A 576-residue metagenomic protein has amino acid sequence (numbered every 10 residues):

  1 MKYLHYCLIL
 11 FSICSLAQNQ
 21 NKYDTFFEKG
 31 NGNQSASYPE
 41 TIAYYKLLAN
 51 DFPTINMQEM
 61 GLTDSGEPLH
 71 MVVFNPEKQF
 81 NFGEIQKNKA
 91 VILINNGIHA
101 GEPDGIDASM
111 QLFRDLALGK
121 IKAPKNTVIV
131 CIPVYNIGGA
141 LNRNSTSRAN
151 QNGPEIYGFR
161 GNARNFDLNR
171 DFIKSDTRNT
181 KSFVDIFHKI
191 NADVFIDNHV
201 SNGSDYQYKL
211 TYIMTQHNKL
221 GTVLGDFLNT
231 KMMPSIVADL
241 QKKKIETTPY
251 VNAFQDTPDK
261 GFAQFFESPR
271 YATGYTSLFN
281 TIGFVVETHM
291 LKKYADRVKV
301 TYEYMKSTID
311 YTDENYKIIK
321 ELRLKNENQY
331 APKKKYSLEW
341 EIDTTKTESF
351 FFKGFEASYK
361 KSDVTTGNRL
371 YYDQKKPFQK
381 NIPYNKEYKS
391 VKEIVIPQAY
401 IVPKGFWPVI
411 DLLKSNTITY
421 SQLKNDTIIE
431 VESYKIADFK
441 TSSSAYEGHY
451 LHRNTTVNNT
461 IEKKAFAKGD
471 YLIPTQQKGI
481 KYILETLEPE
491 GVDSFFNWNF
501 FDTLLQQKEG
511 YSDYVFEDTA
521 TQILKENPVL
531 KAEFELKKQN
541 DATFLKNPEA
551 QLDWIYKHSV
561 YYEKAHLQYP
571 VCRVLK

Functional and structural regions predicted by a protein language model:
M1-D24: Bacterial Sec-dependent N-terminal signal peptides
N19-N33, I94-N96, D167, K389-V395: Acidic/histidine-rich, surface-exposed loop or edge segments in extracytoplasmic proteins
E28-S35, I98-E102, N169-I173, T222-D226 (+2 more regions): Second-shell loop/turn segments in exported
S37, G66, G97, C131 (+4 more regions): Divalent metal-coordination and catalytic microenvironments
E40-A90: Soluble metallo-hydrolase cores and metallopeptidase-like ectodomains found primarily in the secretory/periplasmic
Q86-N95, P103-T257, Q264-E267: Active-site/substrate-binding loop(s) of hydrolase catalytic cores
F254-V431, K435-I436: Hard-cation-handling environments
A399, L412-S415, S421-Q422, D438-K576: Catalytic centers of hydrolytic enzymes
